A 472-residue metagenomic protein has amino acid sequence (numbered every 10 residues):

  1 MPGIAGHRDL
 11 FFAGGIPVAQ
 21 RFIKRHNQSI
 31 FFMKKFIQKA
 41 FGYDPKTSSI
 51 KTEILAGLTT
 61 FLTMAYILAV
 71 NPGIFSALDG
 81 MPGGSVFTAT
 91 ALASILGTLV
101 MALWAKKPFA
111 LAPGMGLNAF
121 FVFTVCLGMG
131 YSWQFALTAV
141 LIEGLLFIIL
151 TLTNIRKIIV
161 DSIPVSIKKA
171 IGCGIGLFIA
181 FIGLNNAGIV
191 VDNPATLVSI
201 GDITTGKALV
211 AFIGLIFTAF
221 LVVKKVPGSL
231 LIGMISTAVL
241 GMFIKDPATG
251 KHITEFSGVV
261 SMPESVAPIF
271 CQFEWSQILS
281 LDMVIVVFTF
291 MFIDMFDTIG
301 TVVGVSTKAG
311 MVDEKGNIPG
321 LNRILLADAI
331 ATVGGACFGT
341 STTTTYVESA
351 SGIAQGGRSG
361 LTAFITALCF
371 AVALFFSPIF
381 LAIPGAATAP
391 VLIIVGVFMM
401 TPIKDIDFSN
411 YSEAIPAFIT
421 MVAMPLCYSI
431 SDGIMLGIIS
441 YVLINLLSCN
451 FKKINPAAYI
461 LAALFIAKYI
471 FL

Functional and structural regions predicted by a protein language model:
G3, G15, Q20-R21: N-terminal, intrinsically disordered charge-dense segments
H7-D9, H26-N27: Intrinsic-disorder-associated, low-complexity terminal segments enriched in Asp/Asn/His/Tyr and depleted of Lys/Arg
F11-F12, F22, F31-F32: Aromatic (phenylalanine/tyrosine) cluster motif
M33-S85, S199-I200, M234-N322, F465-A467: Helix-loop-helix hairpins and the membrane-proximal interhelical loops of multi-pass alpha-helical transport proteins
K34-N71, A93, G114-F123, L127-I175 (+1 more regions): Helix-loop-helix junctions within the multi-pass membrane cores of secondary transporters/permeases
G80-L99: Loop-to-helix transition at the N-terminal end of transmembrane alpha-helices
A93-M115: Juxtamembrane transmembrane-helix boundary signature
M129-F243, F364-L472: Membrane-embedded alpha-helical modules
